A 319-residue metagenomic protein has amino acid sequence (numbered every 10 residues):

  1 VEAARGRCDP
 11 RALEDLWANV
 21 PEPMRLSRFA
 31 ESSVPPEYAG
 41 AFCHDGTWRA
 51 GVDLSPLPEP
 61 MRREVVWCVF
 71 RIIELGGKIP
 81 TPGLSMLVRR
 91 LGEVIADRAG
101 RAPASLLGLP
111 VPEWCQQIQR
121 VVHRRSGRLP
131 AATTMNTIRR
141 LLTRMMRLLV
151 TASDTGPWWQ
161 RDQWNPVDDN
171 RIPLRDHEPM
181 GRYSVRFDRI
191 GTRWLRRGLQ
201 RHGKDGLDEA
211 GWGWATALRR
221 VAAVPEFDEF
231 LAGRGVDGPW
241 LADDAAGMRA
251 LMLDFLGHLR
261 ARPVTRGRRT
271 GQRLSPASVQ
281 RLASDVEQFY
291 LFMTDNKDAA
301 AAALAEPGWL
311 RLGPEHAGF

Functional and structural regions predicted by a protein language model:
V1-F319: Charge-rich, intrinsically disordered N-terminal extensions that act as flexible nucleic-acid engagement or regulatory
